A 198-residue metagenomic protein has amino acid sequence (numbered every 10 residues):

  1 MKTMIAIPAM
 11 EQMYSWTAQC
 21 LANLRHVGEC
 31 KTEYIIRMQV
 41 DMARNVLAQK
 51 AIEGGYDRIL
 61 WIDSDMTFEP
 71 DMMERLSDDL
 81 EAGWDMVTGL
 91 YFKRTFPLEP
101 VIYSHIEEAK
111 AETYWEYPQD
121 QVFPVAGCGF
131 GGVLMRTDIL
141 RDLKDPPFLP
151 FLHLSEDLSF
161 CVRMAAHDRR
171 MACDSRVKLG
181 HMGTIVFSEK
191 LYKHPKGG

Functional and structural regions predicted by a protein language model:
M1-M42: N-proximal low-complexity "stem/linker" segments adjacent to membrane-targeting elements
P8, D65, E74-D79, G197: Polar low-complexity intrinsically disordered regions
Y34-I36, L90, S175: Residue-level recognition of beta-strand->loop/alpha-helix junctions
N45-R58: Active-site nucleotide-sugar/metal-binding loop of Leloir-type enzymes
A48, E69-L149: Conserved catalytic core of nucleotide-sugar-dependent glycosyltransferases
Y56, A82-D85, R169: Short, high-confidence coil segments that cap the C-terminus of an alpha-helix and link into the following beta-strand
Y56-T67: Short beta-strand-to-loop acidic/aromatic patch adjacent to the donor-nucleotide binding site
D142-G198: C-terminal catalytic/acceptor-binding lobe
